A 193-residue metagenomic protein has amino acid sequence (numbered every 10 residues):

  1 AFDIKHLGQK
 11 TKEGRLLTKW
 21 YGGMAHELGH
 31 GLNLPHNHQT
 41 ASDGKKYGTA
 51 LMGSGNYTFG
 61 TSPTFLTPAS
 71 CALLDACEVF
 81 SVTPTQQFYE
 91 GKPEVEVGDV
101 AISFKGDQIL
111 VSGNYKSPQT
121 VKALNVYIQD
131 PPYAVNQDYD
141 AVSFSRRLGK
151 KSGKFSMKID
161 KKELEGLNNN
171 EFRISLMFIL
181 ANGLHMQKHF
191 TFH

Functional and structural regions predicted by a protein language model:
A1: Active-site-proximal segments of metallohydrolase catalytic domains
I4-H6: Surface-exposed intrinsically disordered loops and tails
G8-T18, N37-I159, E163-L176: Replace "(M1/M4/M9/M12/WLM)" with "(e.g., M1/M4/M8/M9/M12/M26/WLM)" and add "not limited to" to clarify scope
T18-H36: Active-site recognition of the HExxH zinc-binding catalytic motif
Y21-G23, L176-I179: A short, hydrophobic secondary-structure junction motif
A181-H193: Short beta-strand elements
